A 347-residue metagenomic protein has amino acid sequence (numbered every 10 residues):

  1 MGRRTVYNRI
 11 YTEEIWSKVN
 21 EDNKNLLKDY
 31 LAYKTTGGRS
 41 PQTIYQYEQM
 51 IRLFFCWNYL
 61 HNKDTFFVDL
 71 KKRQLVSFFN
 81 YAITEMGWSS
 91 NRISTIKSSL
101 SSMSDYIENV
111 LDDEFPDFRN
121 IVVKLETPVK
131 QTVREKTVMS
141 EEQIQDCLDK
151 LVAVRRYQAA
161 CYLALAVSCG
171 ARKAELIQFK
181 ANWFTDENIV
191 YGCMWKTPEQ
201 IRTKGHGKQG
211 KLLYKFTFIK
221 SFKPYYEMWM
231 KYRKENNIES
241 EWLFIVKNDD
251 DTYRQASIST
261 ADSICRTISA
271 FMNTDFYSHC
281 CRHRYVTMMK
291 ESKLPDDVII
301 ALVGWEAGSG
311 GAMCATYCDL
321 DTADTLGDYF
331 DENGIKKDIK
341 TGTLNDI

Functional and structural regions predicted by a protein language model:
M1-E13, D328-I347: C-terminal secondary-structure termini that scaffold catalytic or DNA-interacting sites
K28-R134: N-terminal core-binding DNA-recognition domain of tyrosine recombinases/integrases
V110-L111, A166-G192, D297-V298: Short, charged phosphate-coordinating catalytic segments
E141-K173, R282: Basic, Lys/Arg- and aromatic-enriched nucleic-acid-binding interface segment
Q178-P224: Conserved tyrosine-mediated DNA breakage-rejoining catalytic core shared by Y-recombinases
F218-T274: Active-site/catalytic core of tyrosine-dependent DNA strand-transfer enzymes
D262-A301, W305-G310, D319: Short, basic (Lys/Arg/His-rich) helix/loop patches that form interaction surfaces in the mid-to-C-terminal regions
V303-I335: Catalytic-site neighborhood detector that most strongly recognizes the C-terminal catalytic loop/helix of tyrosine
